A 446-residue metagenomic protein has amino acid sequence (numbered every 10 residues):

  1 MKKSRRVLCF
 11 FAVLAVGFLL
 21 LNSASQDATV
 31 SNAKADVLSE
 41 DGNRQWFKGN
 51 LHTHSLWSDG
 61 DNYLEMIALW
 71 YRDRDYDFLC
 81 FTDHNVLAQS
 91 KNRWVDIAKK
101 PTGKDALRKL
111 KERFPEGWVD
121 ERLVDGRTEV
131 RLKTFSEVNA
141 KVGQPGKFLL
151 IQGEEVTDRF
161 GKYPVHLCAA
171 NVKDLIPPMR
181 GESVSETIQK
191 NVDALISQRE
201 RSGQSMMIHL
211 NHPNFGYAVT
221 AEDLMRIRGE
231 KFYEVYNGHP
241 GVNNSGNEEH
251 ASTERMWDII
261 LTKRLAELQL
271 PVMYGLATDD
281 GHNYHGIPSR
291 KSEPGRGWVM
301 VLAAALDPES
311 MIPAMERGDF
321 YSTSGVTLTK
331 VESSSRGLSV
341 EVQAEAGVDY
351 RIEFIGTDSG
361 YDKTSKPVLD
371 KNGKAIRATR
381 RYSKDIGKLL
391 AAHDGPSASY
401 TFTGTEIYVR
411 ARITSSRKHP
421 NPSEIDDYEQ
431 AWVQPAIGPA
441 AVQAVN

Functional and structural regions predicted by a protein language model:
K2-F10: Bacterial N-terminal signal peptides that target proteins for export
C9-L19: Bacterial N-terminal signal peptides
G17, L21-W46, S58, L64-A68 (+2 more regions): C-terminal functional module detector
K34-P213, A218-T220, G238-S245, E249-R255 (+4 more regions): A metal-dependent hydrolase metal-coordination microenvironment
D75, Q204, G229, T405-I407: Short loop/turn motifs at secondary-structure junctions
F78, F232, Y408-R410: Residues at the N-termini of beta-strands
R93-I97, D223-R226, K291-S292: Short low-complexity, flexible loop/linker segments enriched in glycine and/or proline with clustered acidic
D223-V242, P294, M300-S310: Structural recognition of alpha->loop->beta junctions
